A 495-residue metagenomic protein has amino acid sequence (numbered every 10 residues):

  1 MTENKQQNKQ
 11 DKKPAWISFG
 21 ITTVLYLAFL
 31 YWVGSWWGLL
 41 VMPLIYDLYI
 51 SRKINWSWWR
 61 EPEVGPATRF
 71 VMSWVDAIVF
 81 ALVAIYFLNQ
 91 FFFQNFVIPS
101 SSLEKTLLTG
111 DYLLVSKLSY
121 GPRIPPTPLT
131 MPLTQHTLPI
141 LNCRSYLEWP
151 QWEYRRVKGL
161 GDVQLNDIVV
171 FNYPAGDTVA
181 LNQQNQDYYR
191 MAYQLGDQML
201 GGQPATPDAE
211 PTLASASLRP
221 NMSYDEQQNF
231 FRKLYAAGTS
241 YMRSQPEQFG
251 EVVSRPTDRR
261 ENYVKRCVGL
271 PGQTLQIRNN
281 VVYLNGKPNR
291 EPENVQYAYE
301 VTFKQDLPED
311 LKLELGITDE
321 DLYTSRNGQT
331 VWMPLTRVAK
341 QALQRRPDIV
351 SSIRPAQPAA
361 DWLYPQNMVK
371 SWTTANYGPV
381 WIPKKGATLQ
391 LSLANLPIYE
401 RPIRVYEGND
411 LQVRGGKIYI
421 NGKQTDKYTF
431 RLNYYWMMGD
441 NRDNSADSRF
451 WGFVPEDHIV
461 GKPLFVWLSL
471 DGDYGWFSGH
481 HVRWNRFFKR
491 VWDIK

Functional and structural regions predicted by a protein language model:
T2-K495: Extended hydrophobic leader/signal-anchor segments used for secretion and membrane insertion
